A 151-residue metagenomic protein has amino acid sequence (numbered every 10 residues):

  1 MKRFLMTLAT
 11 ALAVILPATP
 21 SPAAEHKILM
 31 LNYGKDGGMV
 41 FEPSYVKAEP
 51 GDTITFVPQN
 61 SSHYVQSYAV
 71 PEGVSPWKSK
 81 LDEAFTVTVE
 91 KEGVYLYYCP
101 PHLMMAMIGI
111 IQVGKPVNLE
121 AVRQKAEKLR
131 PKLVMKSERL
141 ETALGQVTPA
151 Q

Functional and structural regions predicted by a protein language model:
M1-F4: Positively charged n-region of N-terminal signal peptides that target proteins for export
T7-P17: Bacterial N-terminal signal peptides
S21-Q151: Extracytoplasmic copper-binding redox domains, predominantly the cupredoxin/blue-copper superfamily
